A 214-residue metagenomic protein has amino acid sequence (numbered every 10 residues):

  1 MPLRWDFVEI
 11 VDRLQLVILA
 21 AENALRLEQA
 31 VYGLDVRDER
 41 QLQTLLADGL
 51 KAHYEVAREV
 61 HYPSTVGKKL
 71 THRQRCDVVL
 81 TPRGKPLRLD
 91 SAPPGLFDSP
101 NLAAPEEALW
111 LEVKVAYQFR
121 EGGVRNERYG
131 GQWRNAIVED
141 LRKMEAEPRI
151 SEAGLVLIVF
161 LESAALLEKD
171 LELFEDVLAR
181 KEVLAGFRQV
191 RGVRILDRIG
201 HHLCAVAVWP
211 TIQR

Functional and structural regions predicted by a protein language model:
M1-H53: Interdomain/boundary linker segments immediately adjacent to catalytic/signaling cores
G49-P93: A short acidic/basic microdomain associated with nuclease active sites
P63, K85, A116-Q118, S163-A165: Short, solvent-exposed loop/turn segments at secondary-structure junctions
S64-K68, L96-P100, R194-I195: Catalytic micro-motifs at enzyme active sites that drive phosphoryl/nucleotidyl and oxygen chemistry
V78-G84, P105-G123: Conserved catalytic cores of phosphodiester-cleaving nucleases, focusing on short active-site segments
S91-A108: A recognition module on extended beta-rich or small alphabeta surfaces enriched in W/G with H and D/E
R120-L184: Acidic, metal/cofactor-coordinating or nucleic-acid-engaging core segments within structured domains
F160-R214: Non-catalytic C-terminal interaction segments of nucleic acid-processing enzymes
